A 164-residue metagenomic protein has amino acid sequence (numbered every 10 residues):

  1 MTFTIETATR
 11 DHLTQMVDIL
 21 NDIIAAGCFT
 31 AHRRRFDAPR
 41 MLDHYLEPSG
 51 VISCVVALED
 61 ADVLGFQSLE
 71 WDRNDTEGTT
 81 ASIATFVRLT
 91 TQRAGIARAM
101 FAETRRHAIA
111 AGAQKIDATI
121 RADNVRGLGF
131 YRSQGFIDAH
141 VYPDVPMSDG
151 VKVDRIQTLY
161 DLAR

Functional and structural regions predicted by a protein language model:
T4-M16: A short beta-loop-alpha structural element at the N-terminal edge of CoA-dependent acyl/N-acetyltransferase catalytic
T7-R10, I24, R33-T90, F101-E103 (+2 more regions): Acetyl-CoA-dependent GNAT
M16, L20, M41: Hydrophobic pocket/interface hotspot
E77, D117-R121, I137-D154: Conserved catalytic-core motifs of GNAT/GCN5-like acyltransferases
T85, D149-R164: Terminal substrate-recognition subdomain of acyl/acetyltransferases
R93-R106, G129-S133: Conserved acetyl-CoA-binding loop-helix of GNAT-fold acetyltransferases
A108-I120: Conserved GNAT acetyl-CoA-binding A-motif
A111, S133-Q134: Structural motif
